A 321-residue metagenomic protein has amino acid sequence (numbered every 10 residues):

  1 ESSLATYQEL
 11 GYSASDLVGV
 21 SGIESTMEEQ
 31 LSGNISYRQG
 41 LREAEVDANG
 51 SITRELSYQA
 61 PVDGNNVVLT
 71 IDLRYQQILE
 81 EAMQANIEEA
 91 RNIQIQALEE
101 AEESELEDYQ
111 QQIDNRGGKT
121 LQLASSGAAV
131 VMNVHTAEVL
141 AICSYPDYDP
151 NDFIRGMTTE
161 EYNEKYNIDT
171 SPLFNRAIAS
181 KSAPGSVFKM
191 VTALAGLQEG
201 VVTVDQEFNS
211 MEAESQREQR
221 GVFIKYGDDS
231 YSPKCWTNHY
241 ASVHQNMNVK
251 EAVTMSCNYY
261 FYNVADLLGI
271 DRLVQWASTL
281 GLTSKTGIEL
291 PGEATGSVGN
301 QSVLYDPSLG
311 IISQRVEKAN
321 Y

Functional and structural regions predicted by a protein language model:
E1-G11, E80-E81, E103-Q111, P172 (+3 more regions): Short N-terminal secondary-structure initiator segments
E1-N65, Q77, E81-Q84, E88: Small/polar-residue-rich segments within soluble enzyme cores
I23, M27, L31, A90-R91 (+4 more regions): Generic structural signal of hydrophobic/aromatic residues within well-ordered alpha-helices of folded domains
I35-Q39, R91, I95, F261 (+2 more regions): Residue-level signal for secondary-structure boundary elements
E43-V62, I71, R116, L121-Q122 (+3 more regions): Beta-lactam-recognizing serine transpeptidase/beta-lactamase-like catalytic domain environment
I52-S125: Conserved, well-ordered alpha-helix/loop/beta-strand core segments that scaffold catalytic motifs
